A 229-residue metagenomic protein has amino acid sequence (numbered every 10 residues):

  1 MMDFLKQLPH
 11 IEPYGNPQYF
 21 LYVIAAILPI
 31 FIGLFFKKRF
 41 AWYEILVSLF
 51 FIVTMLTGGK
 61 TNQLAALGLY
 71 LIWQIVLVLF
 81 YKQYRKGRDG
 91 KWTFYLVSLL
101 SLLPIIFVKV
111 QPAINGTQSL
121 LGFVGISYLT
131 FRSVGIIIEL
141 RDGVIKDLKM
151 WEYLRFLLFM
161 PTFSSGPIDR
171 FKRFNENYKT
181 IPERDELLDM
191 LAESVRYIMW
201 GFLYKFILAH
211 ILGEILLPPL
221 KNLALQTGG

Functional and structural regions predicted by a protein language model:
M2-G229: Membrane-embedded transmembrane alpha-helical bundles that form the catalytic cores of multi-pass lipid-modifying
